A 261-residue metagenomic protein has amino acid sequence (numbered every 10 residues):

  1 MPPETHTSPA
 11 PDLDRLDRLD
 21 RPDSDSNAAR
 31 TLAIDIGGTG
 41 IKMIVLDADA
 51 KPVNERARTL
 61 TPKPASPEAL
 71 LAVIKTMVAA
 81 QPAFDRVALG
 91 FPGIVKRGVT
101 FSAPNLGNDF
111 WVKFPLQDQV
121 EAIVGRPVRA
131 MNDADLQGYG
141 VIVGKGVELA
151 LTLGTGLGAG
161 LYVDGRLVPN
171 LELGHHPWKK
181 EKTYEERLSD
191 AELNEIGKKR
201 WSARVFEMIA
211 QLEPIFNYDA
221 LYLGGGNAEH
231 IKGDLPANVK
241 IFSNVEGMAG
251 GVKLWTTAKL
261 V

Functional and structural regions predicted by a protein language model:
P2-E4, D23-A72, R166-E195: Short glycine-rich, Thr/Ser-proximal phosphate-binding strand/loop in the N-terminal lobe of ATP-dependent enzymes
A10-S26: Compositionally biased, intrinsically disordered low-complexity segments enriched for polar/charged residues
T31-D35, R86-A88, E148-T152, G158 (+1 more regions): Short glycine-aspartate micro-motif
G40, L212-V245: Glycine-rich phosphate-binding loops at beta-strand->alpha-helix junctions
I41-V45, G93, Y139, L157-V163: Short beta-strand scaffold segments in enzyme catalytic cores
E55, L60-A88, I94-V147, R187 (+1 more regions): Glycine-rich phosphate-binding loop and adjoining helix at the ATP-binding site of ATP-dependent phosphoryl-transfer
G146-L149, T155-P177: Anionic-ligand binding region
W201-P214: A short, acidic, amphipathic alpha-helical segment used as a generic capping/interface helix at domain edges
